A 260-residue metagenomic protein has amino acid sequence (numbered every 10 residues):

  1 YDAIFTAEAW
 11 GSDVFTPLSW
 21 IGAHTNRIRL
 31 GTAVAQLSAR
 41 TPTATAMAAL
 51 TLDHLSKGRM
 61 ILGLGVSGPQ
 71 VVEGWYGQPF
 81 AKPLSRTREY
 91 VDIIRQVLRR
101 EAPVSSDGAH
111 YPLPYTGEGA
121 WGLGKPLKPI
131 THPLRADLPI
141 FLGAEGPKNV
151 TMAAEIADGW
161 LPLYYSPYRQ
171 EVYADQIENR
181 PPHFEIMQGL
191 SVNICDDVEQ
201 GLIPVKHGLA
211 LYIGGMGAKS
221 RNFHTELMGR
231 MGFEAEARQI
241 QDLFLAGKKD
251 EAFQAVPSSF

Functional and structural regions predicted by a protein language model:
Y1-F260: Active-site-adjacent structural elements that line small-molecule/cofactor binding pockets in enzymes
